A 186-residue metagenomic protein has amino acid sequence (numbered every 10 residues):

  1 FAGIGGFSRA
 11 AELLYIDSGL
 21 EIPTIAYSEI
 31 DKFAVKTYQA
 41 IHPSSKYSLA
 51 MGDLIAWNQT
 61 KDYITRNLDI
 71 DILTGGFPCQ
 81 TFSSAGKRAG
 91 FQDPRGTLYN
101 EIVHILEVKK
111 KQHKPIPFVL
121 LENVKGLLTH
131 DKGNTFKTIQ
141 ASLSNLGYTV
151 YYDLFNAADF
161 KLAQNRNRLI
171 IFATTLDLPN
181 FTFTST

Functional and structural regions predicted by a protein language model:
F1-A56: SAM cofactor-binding core of SAM-dependent methyltransferases, primarily the Rossmann-like beta-alpha-beta module
E21-A26, D71, P115-F118: Residue-level recognition of the N-termini of beta-strands and the immediately preceding loop/turn
S48-L49, I72-T74, S83: Short, conserved beta-strand segments within well-ordered enzyme catalytic domains that often line or immediately flank
G52, T74-G75, L121: Redox-cofactor binding/interface segments in oxidoreductases and associated redox assembly factors
T60-D69, S84-T186: Class I S-adenosyl-L-methionine
G75-G76, V108: Glycine-rich, acidic and aromatic/proline-enriched surface loops and short helix-turn segments that act as binding
Q80: Active-site beta-alpha loop architecture of Rossmann-like, nucleotide-cofactor-dependent enzymes
